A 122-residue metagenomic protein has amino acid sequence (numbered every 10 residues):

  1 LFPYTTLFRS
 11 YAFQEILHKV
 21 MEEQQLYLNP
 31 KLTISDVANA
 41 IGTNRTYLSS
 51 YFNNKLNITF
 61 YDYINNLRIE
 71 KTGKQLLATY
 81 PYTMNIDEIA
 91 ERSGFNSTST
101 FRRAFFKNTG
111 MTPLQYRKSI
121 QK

Functional and structural regions predicted by a protein language model:
F2-L7: Short, small-residue-biased leader/transition segments that mark boundaries at the very start of proteins
R9-L17, T33, L56, N65-R68: N-terminal positioning helix adjacent to the helix-turn-helix/winged-helix DNA-binding module
L17-L32, F52, L56, G73-M84 (+1 more regions): Basic, amphipathic alpha-helical hairpins
N39, S50, N54, E91-R92 (+1 more regions): Alpha-helical residues within the helix-turn-helix
T43, F95-N96: The short coil/loop that forms the "turn" connecting the two helices of the helix-turn-helix
K55-R92, S119-K122: Terminal helix-turn-helix DNA-binding modules in bacterial transcription factors
